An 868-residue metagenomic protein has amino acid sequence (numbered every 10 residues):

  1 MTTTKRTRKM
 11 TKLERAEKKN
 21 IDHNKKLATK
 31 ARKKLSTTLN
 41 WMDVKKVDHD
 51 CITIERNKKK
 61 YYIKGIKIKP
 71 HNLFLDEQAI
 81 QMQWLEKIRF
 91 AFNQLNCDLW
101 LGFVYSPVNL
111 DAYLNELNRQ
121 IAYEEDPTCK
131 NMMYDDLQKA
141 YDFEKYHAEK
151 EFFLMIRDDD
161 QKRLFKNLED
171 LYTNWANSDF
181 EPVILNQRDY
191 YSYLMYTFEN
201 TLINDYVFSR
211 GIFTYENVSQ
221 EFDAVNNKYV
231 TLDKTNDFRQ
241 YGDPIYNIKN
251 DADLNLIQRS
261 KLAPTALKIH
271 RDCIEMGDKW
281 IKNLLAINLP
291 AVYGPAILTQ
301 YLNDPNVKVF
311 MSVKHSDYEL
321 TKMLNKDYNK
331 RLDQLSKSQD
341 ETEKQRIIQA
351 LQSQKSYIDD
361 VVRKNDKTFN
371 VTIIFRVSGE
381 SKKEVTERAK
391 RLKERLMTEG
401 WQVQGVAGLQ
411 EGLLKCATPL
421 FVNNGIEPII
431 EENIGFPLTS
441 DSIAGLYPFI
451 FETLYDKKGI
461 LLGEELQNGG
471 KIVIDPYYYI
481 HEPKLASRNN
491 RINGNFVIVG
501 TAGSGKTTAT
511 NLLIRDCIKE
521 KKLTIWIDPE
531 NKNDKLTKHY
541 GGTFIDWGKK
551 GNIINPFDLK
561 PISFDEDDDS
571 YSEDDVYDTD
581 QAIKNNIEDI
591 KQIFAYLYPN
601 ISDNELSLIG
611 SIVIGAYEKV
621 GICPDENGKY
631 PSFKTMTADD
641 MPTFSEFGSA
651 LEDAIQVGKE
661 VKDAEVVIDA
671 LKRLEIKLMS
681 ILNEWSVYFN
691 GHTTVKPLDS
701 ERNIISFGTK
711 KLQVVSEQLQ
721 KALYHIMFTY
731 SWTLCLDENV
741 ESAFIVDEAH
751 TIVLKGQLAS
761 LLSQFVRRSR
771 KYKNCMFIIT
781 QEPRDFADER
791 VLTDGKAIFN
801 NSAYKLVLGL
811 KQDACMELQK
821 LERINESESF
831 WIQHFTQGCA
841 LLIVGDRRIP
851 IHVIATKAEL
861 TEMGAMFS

Functional and structural regions predicted by a protein language model:
T2-S440, G445-Y447: Extended, folded cores of ATP/NTP-driven motor/assembly subunits in large transport and secretion machines
C51-R56, Y61-L73, Q78-N96, S106-P107 (+9 more regions): P-loop NTPase motor domains
I498: Hydrophobic anchor at the beta1->P-loop junction of P-loop NTPases
A502: The conserved Walker
K506: Conserved lysine of the Walker
A509: Hydrophobic positions on the alpha1 helix immediately C-terminal to the Walker A/P-loop
R515-I525, Y540-G542: Post-Walker A helix-loop "phosphate-sensing" segment adjacent to the P-loop in P-loop NTPases
T793-V807: A short helix-turn-beta junction within AAA+ P-loop NTPase domains corresponding to the substrate/partner-engaging
